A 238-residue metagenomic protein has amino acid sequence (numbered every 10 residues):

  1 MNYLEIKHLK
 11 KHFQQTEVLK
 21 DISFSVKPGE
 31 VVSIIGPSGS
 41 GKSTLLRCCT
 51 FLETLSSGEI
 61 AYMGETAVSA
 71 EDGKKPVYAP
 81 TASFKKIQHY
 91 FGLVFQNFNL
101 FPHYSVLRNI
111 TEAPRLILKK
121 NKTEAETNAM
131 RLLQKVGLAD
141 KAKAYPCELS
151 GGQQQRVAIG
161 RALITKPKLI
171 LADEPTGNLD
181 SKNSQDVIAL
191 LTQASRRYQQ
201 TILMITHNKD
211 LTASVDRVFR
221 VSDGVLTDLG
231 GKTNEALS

Functional and structural regions predicted by a protein language model:
I35-P37: The feature captures the beta-strand-to-loop junction immediately N-terminal to the Walker
T50: Helix-to-loop junction immediately C-terminal to a conserved catalytic motif
G58-G73: Conserved ABC transporter NBD signature motif
E65-S69, K122-D140: Conserved ABC ATPase "signature" region
Y104-E112: Short coil-to-helix segment of the ABC ATPase nucleotide-binding domain corresponding to the Q-loop/switch region
A144-C147, G151, T165: Conserved signature/switch motifs of ABC ATPase nucleotide-binding domains
